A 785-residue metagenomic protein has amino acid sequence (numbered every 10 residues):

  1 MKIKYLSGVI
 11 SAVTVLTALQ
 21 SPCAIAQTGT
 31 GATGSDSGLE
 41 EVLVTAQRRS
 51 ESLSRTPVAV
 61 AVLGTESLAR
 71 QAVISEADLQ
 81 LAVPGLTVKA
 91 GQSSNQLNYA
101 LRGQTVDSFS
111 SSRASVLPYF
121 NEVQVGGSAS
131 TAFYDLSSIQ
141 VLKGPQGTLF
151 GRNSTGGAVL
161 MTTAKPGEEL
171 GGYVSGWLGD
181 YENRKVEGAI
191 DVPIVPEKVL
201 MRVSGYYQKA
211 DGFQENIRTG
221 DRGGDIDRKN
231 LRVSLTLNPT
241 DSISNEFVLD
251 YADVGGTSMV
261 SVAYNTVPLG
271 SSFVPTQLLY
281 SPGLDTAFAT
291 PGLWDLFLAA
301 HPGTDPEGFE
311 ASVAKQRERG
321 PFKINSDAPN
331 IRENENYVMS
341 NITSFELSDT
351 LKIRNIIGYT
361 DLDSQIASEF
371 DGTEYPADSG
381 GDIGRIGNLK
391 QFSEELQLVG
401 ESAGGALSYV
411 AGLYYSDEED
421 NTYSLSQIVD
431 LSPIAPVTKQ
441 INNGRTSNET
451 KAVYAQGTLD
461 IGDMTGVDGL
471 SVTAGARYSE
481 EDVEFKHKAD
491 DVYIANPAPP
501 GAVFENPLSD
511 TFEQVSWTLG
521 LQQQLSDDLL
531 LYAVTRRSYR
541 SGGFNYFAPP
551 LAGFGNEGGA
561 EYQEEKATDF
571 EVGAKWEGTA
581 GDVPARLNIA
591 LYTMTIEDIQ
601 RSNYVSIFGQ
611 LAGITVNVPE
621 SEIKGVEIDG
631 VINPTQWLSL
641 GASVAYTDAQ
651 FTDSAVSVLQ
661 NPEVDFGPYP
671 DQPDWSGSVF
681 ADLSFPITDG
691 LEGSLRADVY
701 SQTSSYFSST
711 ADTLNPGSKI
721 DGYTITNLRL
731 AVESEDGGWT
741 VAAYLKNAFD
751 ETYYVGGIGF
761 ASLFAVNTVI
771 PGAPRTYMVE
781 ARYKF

Functional and structural regions predicted by a protein language model:
M1-Q71, A77-A82, S734, K784: N-terminal Sec signal peptide and the immediately downstream disordered periplasmic leader that contains the TonB box
T28-T30, V58-D107, V116-F133, S138-G147: Periplasmic N-terminal accessory/gating domains of Gram-negative outer-membrane beta-barrel systems
G29-T33, Y409-Y414, D463, V472 (+3 more regions): Gram-negative outer-membrane beta-barrel transporters
S37, Y539, W637, Y700-T710 (+1 more regions): C-terminal beta-signal and adjacent terminal beta-strands/loops of Gram-negative outer-membrane beta-barrel proteins
L97, A114, Y134-S137, K143 (+7 more regions): Outer-membrane beta-barrel translocator/receptor signature
S108, G255, D417-N421, I494-A498 (+6 more regions): Surface-exposed extracellular loop regions of Gram-negative outer-membrane beta-barrel proteins, predominantly
L160, E168-E169, W177, P193-T286 (+5 more regions): Periplasmic-side early beta-strands and strand-to-turn transitions of outer-membrane beta-barrels
I342-E346, K352-G358, L362-S368, L530-R536 (+4 more regions): Membrane-embedded beta-barrel scaffold of Gram-negative outer-membrane proteins
